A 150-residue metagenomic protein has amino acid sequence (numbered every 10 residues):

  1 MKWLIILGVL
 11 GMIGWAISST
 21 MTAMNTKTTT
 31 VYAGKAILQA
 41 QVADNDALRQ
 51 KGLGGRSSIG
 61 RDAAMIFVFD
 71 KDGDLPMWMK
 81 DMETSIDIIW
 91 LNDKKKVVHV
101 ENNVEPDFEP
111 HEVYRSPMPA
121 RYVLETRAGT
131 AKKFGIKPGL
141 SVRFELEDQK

Functional and structural regions predicted by a protein language model:
K2-S18: Hydrophobic membrane-insertion alpha-helices, especially the h-region of bacterial N-terminal signal peptides
G14-K150: Compact, glycine-rich, soluble single-domain proteins
